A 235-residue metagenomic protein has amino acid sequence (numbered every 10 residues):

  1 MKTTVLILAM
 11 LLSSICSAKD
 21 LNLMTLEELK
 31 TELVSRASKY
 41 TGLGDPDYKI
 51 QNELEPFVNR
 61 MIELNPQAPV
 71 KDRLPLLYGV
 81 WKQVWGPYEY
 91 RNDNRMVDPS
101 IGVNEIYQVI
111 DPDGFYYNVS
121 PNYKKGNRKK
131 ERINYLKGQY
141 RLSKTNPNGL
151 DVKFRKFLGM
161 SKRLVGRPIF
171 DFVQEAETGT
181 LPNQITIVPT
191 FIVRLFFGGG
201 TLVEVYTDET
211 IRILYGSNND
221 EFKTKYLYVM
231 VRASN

Functional and structural regions predicted by a protein language model:
M1, S17-A18: N-terminal chloroplast transit peptides
M1-I7: Sec-dependent signal peptide recognition, specifically the positively charged N-region followed immediately by
A9-S17: Hydrophobic h-region of N-terminal signal peptides that target proteins for export in Gram-negative bacteria
D20-N235: Soluble ligand-binding/transfer domains with enclosed cavities or grooves
